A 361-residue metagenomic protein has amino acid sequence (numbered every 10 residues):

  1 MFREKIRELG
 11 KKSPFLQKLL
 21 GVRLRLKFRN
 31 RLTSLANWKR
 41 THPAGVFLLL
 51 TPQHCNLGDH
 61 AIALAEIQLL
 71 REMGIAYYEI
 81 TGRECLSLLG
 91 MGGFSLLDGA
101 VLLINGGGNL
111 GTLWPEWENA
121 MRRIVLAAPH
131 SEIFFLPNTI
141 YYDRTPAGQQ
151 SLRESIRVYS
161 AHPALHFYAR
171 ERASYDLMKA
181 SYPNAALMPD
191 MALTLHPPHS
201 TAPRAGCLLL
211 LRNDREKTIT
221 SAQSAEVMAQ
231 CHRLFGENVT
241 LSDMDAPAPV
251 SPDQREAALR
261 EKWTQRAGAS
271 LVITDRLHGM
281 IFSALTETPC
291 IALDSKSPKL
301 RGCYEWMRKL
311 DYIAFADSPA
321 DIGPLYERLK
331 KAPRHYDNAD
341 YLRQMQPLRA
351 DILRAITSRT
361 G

Functional and structural regions predicted by a protein language model:
M1-G361: Active-site anion-handling motifs in enzyme catalytic cores
